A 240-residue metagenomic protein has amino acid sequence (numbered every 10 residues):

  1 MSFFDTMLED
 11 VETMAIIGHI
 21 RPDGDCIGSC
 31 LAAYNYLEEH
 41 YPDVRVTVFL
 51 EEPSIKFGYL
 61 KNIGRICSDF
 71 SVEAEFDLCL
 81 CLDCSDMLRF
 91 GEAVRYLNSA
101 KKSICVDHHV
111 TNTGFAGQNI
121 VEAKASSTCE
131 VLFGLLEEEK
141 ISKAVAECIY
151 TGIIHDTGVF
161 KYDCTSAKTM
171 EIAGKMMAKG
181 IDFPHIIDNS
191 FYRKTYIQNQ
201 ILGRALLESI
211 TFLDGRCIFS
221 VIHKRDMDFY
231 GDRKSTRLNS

Functional and structural regions predicted by a protein language model:
M1-F4, S85-D86, G134-L136: Short, motif-level signal for alpha-helix interfacial/capping segments enriched in acidic residues and aromatics/proline
S2-I20, G28-G58, N62, C67-L78 (+1 more regions): Hydrophobic helix-and-loop "lid/oligomerization" segment in the mid-to-C-terminal part of catalytic domains
G24-C30, M87-G91: Short glycine/serine/threonine-rich phosphate/pyrophosphate-binding segments that cradle anionic phosphate groups
V46-V48, S103, I149: Hydrophobic/aromatic residues located in beta-strands of well-ordered beta-sheets within soluble catalytic
K61-Q118: Active-site cofactor/cluster-binding pocket
V106-I172: Short alpha-helices
